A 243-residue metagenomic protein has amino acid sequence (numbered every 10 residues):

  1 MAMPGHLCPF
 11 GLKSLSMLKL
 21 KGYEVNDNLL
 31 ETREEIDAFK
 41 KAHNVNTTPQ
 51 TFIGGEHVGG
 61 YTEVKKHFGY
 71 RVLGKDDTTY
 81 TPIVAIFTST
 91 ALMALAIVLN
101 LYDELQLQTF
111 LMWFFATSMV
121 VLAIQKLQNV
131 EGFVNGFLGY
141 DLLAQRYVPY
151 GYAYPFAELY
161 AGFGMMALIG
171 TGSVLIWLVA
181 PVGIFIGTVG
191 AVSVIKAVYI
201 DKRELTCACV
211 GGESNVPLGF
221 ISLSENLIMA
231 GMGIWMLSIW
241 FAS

Functional and structural regions predicted by a protein language model:
M1-L30: Local sequence-structure signature of Cys/Sec-based thiol-disulfide redox active-site neighborhoods
P9-F10, S14, G74-V84, P149: Alpha-helical transmembrane segments of integral membrane proteins, especially early/N-terminal helices
E24, D37-T48, F52-T62: Structural alpha/beta surface segment adjacent to cysteine/selenocysteine redox centers across thiol/disulfide enzymes
N28-N46, Y70-K75: Thioredoxin-like thiol-disulfide oxidoreductase module
A42, V84-S243: Membrane-interfacial helix-loop segments of redox and metal-homeostasis proteins, especially TM-loop-TM junctions
I53-T79: Non-catalytic, surface beta->alpha helical segment in thiol-disulfide oxidoreductase systems
